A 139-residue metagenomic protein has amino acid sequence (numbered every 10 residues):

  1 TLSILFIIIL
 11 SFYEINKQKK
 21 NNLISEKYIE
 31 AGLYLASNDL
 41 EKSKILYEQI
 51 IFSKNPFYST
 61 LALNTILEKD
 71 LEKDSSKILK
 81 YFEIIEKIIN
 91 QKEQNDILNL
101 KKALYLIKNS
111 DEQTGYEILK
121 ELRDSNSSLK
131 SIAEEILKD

Functional and structural regions predicted by a protein language model:
T1-K17: Single-pass alpha-helical transmembrane signal-anchor segments
F12-I24, I89: TPR-adjacent "capping" and linker segments in tetratricopeptide-repeat scaffold/adaptor proteins
Y13, Q49, I84-I85: A short, mixed-charge helix-start or loop-turn motif at secondary-structure junctions
E14, E26-I29, L33-S37, T65-K69 (+2 more regions): Residue-level signature for tetratricopeptide repeat
K19-E26, K42, L98: Alpha-helix N-cap/N′ positions at the starts of helices
E26-L61: Short extracytoplasmic
K54-S59, L63-N64, D70-D139: Soluble extracytoplasmic domains of inner/organellar membrane proteins
